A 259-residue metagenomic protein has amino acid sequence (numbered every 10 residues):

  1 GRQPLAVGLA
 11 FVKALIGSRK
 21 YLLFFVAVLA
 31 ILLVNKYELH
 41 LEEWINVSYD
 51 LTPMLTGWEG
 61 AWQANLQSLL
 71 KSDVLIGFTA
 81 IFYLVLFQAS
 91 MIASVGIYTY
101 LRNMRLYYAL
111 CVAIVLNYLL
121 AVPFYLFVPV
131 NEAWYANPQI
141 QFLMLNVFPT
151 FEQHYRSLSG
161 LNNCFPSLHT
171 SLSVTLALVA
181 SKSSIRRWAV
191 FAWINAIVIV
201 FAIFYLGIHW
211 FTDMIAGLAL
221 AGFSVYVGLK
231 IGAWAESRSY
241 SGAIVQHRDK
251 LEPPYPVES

Functional and structural regions predicted by a protein language model:
P4-L5, L9-A89, L251-P254: N-terminal transmembrane-helix/juxtamembrane module of multi-pass inner/ER membrane proteins
A6-R19, T99-L110, S181-R187: Membrane-interface helix-boundary motifs at transmembrane edges
Y21-F25, F87, M91-F127, A192: Interfacial segments of alpha-helical transmembrane regions
I31-L33, N117-Y125, I194-Y205: Aromatic-anchored segments of alpha-helical transmembrane domains
Y37-L41, C111-F142: Transmembrane alpha-helix/helix-exit interface in multi-pass inner-membrane proteins
Q63-F82, L143-F165: Short aromatic-rich membrane-water interface segments that cap or initiate transmembrane helices in multi-pass membrane
A80-R102, T170-W188: Transmembrane alpha-helical segments in integral membrane proteins
F148-Y255: Membrane-embedded catalytic cores of phosphoryl/pyrophosphoryl-handling enzymes
